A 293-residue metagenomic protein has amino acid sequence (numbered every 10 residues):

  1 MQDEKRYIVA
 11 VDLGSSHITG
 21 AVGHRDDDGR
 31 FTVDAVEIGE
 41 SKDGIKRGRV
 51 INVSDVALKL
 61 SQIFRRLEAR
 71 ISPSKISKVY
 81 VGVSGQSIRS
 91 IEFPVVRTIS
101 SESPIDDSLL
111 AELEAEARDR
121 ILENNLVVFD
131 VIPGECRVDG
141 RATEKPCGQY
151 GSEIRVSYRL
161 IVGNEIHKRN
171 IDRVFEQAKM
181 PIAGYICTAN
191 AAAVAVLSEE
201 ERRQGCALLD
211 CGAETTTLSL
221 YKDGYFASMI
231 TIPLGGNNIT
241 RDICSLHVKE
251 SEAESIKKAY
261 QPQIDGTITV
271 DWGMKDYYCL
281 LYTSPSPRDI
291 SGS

Functional and structural regions predicted by a protein language model:
M1-H17, A21-A207, Y225-A227, G236 (+2 more regions): Nucleotide/phosphate-binding catalytic cleft detector across ATP-hydrolyzing and phosphate-transferring enzymes
S16-H17, E214-T217, T283: Ser/Thr-glycine-rich phosphate-binding loops at phosphate-binding pockets of nucleotides, nucleotide cofactors
I91, D242, S293: Residues that scaffold the ATP/ADP-binding catalytic core of kinase and kinase-like folds
Q204-S245: Glycine-rich phosphate-binding loop of actin/hexokinase-like ATP-binding domains
R241, E252-S255: Glycine-rich nucleotide-phosphate-binding loops and adjacent flexible coil segments
H247, S251-E252, S284: Charge-rich, low-complexity terminal tails
Y282-S293: Single conserved hydrophobic/aromatic residue that forms the stacking wall/gate of nucleotide- or nucleobase-binding
